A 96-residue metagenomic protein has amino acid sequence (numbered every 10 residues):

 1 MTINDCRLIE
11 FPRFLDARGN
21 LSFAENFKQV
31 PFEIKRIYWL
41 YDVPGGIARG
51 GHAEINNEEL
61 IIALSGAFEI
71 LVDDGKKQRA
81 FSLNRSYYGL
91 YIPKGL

Functional and structural regions predicted by a protein language model:
M1-L90: Non-catalytic, conserved peripheral segments adjacent to functional cores
I92-G95: Short beta-strand-centered segments at strand-helix junctions
